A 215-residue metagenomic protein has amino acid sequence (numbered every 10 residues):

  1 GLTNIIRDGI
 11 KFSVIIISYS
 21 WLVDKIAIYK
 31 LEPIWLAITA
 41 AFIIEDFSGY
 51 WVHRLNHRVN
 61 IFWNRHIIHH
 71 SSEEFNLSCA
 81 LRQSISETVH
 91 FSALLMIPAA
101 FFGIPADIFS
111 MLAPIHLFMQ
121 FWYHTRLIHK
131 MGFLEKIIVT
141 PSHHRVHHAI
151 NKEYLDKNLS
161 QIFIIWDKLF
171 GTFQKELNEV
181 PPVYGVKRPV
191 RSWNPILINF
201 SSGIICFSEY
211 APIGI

Functional and structural regions predicted by a protein language model:
L2-K11, L31-P189: Membrane-embedded catalytic scaffold of the fatty acid hydroxylase/desaturase
Y19-K30: Membrane-interface helix termini and inter-helical loops of multi-pass transporters
V180-I215: A membrane-cytosol interface segment of integral membrane proteins
